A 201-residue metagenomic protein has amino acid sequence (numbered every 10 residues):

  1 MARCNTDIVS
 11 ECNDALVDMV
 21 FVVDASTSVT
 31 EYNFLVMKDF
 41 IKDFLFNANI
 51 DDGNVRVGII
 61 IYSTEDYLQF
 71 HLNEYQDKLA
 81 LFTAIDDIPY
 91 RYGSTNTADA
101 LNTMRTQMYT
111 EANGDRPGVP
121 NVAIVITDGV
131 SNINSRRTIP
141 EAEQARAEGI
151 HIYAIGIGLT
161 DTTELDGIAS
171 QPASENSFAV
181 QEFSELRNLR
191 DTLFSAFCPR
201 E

Functional and structural regions predicted by a protein language model:
M1-D7, T160-E201: C-terminal helix of von Willebrand factor
M1-V20, S26-N33, L72-E74, P199: Acidic, polar low-complexity linker/tail segments
I8-N13, F46-D52, T106-G118, I133-N134 (+1 more regions): Surface-exposed acidic, glycine-flexible loop patches that form ligand/cofactor-binding and adhesion interfaces
L16-V17, D52-V57, G118-V122, R146-Y153 (+1 more regions): Loop/turn elements at helix/coil->beta-strand transitions in domains of secreted/extracellular proteins
L16-V17, T27-R56, Y67, Q76 (+1 more regions): …and closely analogous acidic/polar surface helices at protein-protein or active-site interfaces in A-domain-like
M19, I41, L45, I85 (+1 more regions): Fold-core signature of tandem repeat domains
F40, D52-N73, V122-V125, E148: Conserved helix-loop-beta core of C-type lectin(-like) domains
E65-N121, S131-P140, A154-T163, G167 (+2 more regions): Von Willebrand factor
